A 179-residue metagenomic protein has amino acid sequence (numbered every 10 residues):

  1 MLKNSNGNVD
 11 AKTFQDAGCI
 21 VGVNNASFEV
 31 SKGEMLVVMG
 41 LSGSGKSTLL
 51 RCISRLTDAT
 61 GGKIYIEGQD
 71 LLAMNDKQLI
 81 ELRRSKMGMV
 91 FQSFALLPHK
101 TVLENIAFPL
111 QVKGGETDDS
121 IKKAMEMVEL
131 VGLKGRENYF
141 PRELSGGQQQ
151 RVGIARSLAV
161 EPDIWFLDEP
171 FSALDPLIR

Functional and structural regions predicted by a protein language model:
M1-K12, Q69-D70, Q111, D118-G135: Conserved ABC ATPase "signature" region
S54: Helix-to-loop junction immediately C-terminal to a conserved catalytic motif
G62-D70: Conserved ABC transporter NBD signature motif
K100-A107: Short coil-to-helix segment of the ABC ATPase nucleotide-binding domain corresponding to the Q-loop/switch region
F140-L144, Q148: Conserved ABC ATPase signature
I154: Hydrophobic anchor residue at the start of the ABC signature
A159-D163: A short, proline-enriched helix->beta-strand linker immediately N-terminal to the Walker B motif in ABC-type P-loop
W165-D168: Catalytic Walker B motif of ABC-type/P-loop ATPase nucleotide-binding domains
